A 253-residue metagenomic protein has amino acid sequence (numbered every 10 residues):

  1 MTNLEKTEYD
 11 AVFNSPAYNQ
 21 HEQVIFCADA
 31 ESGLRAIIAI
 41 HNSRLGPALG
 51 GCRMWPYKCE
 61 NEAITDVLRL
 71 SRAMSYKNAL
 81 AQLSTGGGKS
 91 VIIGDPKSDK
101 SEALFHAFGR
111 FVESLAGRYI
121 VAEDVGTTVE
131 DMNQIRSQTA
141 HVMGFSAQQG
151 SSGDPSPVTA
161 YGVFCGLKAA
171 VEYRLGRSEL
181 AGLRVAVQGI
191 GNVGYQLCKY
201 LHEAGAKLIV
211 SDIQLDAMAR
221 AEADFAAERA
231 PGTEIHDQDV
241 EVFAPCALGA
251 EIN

Functional and structural regions predicted by a protein language model:
M1-G150: N-terminal ligand-binding/catalytic initiation module
Y9-A11, Q20-F26, Q196, A230-G232 (+1 more regions): Glycine-rich, charged/polar anion/phosphate-binding loops that engage phosphate groups from diverse ligands
K58-D66, D99-A103, A107, G126-E130 (+9 more regions): Conserved active-site and cofactor/substrate-binding residues in soluble primary-metabolism enzymes
T139-S146, R229-T233, A250: Short, structured secondary-structure boundary patches
D154-E241: Glycine-rich phosphate/diphosphate-binding loop of Rossmann-like nucleotide-binding domains
A244: N-terminal nucleophile
